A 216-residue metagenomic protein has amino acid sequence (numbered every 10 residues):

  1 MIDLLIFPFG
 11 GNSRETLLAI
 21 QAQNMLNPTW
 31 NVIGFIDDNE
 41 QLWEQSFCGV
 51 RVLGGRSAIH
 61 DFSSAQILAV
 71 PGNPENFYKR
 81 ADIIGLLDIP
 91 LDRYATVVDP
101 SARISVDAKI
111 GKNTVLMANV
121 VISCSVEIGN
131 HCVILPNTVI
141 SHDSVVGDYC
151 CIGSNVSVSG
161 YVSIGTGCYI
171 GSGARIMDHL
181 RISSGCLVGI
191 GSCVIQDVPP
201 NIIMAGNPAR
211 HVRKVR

Functional and structural regions predicted by a protein language model:
I2-I20: Glycine-rich adenosine-cofactor-binding loop
L5-F7, I36, V70: Short hydrophobic segments within beta-strands
N12, G72-N76, R210: Short glycine-rich anion-binding loops that position phosphate/pyrophosphate groups of nucleotides and phosphorylated
L17-A19, R80-I83, I128, P199-P200 (+1 more regions): Short amphipathic alpha-helical segments
I20-N24, L87: Active-site catalytic pocket residues across diverse enzymes, especially alpha/beta-hydrolases
M25-E44: NAD(P)-binding Rossmann-fold cofactor-contacting core
E40-R103: Phosphate-bearing ligand-interacting subdomains that bind or position ATP/ADP/UDP/GDP/NAD(P) or nucleotide-linked
T96-A205, A209-V212: Structural signal for interior beta-strand "rungs" in well-ordered beta-sheet cores of soluble enzyme domains
